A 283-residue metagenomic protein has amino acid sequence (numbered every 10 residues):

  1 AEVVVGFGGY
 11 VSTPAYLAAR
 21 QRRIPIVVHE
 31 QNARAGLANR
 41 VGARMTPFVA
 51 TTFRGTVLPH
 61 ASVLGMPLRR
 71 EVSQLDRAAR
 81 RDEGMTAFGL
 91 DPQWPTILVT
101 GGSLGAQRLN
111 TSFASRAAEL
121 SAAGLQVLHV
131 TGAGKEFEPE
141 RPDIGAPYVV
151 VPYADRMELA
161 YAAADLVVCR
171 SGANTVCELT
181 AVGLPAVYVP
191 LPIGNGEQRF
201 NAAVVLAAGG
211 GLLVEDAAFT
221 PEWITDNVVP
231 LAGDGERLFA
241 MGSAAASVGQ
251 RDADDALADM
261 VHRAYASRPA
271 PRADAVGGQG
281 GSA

Functional and structural regions predicted by a protein language model:
A1, T46, A164: An anion/phosphate-binding loop that grips the pyrophosphate of nucleotide cofactors and donors
V3-R22: An aromatic- and histidine-rich active-site surface loop
R20-D82, A87: Active-site-proximal region of nucleotide-activated glycan assembly enzymes, centered on histidine/acidic-rich loops
R22, A162-A164, E178-V189, A208: Conserved donor-binding/catalytic loop of nucleotide-activated donor transferases
R77-C169, V176, R199-L206, V214-W223 (+3 more regions): Donor-nucleotide binding loops and adjacent catalytic segments primarily of GT-B fold Leloir glycosyltransferases
C169, P185-N195: Short hydrophobic beta-strand element within catalytic cores of glycosyltransferases and related nucleotide-activated
R237-R251: A short, well-ordered alpha-helix in the C-terminal region of glycosyltransferases
Q250-A283: C-terminal alpha-helical cap of glycosyltransferases
